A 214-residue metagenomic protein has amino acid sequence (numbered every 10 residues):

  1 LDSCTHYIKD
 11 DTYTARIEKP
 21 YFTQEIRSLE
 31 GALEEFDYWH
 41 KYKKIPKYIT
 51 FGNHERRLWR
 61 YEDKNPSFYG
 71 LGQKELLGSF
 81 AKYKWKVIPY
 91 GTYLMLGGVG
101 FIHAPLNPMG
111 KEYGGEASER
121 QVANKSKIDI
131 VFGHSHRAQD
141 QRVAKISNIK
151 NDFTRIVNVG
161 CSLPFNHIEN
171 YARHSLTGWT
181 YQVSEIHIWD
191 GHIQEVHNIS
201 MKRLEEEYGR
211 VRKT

Functional and structural regions predicted by a protein language model:
L1-K82: Core catalytic region of metal-dependent phosphoesterases/phosphodiesterases, especially metallo-beta-lactamase-like
S3-D11, E34, Y38-K41, R155 (+3 more regions): Feature recognizes metal-dependent phosphohydrolase scaffolds
E34, V87-Y90, G114-R120: A generic local structural motif
I45-I49, V99, I128-I130: Hydrophobic beta-strand segments of well-ordered beta-sheets in folded domains
S79-L94: Active-site catalytic loop in hydrolytic enzyme cores
Y93-F101: Beta-strand-turn-beta hairpins that frame and shape the catalytic cleft of phosphate-ester-processing enzymes
I102-H197: Conserved beta-sheet core of the metallophosphoesterase superfamily
L163, H197-R210: Short, solvent-exposed aromatic-acidic interface loops
